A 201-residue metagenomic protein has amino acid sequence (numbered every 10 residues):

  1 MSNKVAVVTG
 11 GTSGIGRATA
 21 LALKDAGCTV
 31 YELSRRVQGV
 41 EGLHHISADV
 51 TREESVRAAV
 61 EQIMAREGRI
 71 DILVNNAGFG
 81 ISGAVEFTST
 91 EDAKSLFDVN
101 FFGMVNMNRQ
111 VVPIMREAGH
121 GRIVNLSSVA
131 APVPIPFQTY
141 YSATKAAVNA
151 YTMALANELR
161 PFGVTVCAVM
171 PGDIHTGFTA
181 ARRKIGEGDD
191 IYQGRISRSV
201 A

Functional and structural regions predicted by a protein language model:
T12-S13: Conserved glycine-rich cofactor-binding loop
A26-E41: Conserved glycine-rich Rossmann-like NAD(P)H-binding loop of the short-chain dehydrogenase/reductase
A48-A58, T90: The beta1-alpha1 cofactor-binding region of Rossmann-like NAD(H)/NADP(H)-dependent oxidoreductases
A84-V85, D92-K94: Substrate-binding pocket helix/loop in short-chain dehydrogenase/reductase
N108, T144-A147: Active-site helix of classical SDR
S128: Residue(s) in the substrate-gating loop at a strand-loop-helix junction that position the organic substrate next
P161-A201: SDR active-site lid
